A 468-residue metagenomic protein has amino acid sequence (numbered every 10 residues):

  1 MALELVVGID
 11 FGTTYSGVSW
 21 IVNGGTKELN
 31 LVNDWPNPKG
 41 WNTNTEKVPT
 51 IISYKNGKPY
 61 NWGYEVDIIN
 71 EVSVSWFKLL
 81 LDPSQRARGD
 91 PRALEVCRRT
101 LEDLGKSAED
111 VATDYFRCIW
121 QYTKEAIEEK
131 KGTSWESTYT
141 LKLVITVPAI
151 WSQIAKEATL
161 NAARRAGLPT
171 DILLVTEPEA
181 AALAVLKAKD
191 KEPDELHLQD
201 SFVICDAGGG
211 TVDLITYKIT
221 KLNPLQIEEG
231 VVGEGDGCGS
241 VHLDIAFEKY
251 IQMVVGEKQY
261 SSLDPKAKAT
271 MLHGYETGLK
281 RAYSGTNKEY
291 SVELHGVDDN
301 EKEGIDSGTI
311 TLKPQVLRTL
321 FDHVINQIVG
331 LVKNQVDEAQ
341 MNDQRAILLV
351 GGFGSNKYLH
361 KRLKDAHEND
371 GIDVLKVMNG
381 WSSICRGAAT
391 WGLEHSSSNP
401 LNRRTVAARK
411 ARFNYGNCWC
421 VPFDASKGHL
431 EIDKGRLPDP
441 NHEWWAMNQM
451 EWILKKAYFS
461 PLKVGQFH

Functional and structural regions predicted by a protein language model:
M1-L5, I172-C205, N223, S383-V406: Conserved phosphate-binding catalytic cores of ATP/NTP-utilizing and phosphoryl-transfer enzymes
A2-L29, K189-E229, F247, A388 (+1 more regions): Gly/Thr-rich phosphate-binding beta-strand-loop-beta motif of the actin/hexokinase/Hsp70
F11-T13, K258-K266, T270, D370-H468: Acidic, glycine/GT-rich loop-and beta-edge segments that sit at the periphery of enzyme/chaperone cores
S16, I52, F77, F116 (+10 more regions): Residue-level signature of catalytic and energy-coupling elements of molecular machines, predominantly ATP/GTP-dependent
G24-A166, H242-K288: Phosphate-binding loop and its immediate beta->loop->alpha context in nucleotide/phosphate-handling enzymes
L81, T100-S107, I150, P169 (+4 more regions): Gly/charged contiguous loops adjacent to phosphate- or pyrophosphate-bearing nucleotide/cofactor binding elements
D114-S134, A181-P193, R318-R345, N356 (+3 more regions): Phosphate/ATP-binding catalytic cores across multiple sugar-kinase/actin-like superfamilies, primarily ASKHA
G167-A180, L363-A389: Conserved phosphate-binding/catalytic loops in two-lobed NTP-binding clefts
